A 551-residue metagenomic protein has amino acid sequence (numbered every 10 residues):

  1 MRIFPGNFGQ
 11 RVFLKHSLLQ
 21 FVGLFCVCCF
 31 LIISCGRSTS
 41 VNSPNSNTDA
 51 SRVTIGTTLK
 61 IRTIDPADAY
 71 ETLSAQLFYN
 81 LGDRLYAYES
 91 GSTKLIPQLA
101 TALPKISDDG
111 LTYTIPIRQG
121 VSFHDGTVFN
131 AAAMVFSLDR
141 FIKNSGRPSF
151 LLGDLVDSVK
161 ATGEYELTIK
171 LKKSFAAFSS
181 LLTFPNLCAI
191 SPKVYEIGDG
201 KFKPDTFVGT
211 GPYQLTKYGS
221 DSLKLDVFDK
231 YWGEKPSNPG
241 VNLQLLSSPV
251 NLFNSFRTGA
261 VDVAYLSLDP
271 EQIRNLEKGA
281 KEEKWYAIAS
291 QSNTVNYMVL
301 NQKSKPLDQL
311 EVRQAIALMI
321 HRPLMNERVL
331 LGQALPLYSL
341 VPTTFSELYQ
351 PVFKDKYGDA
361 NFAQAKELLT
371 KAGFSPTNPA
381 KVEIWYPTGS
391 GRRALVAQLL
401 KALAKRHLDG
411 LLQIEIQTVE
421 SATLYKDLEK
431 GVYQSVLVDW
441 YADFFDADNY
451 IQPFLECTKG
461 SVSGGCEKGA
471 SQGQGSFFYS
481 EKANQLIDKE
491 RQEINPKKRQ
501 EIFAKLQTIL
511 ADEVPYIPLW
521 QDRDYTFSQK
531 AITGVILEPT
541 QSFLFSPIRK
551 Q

Functional and structural regions predicted by a protein language model:
Q20, T114-P116, F150-V194: Surface-exposed binding/hinge segments that line and control ligand-binding clefts or catalytic entry sites
G56-D108, D139, V208-G209: N-terminal lobe/hinge region of extracytoplasmic solute-binding protein
E89-G91, T183-P236, G240, V250 (+2 more regions): Gly/Pro-rich hinge or "lid" segments in bacterial periplasmic/extracellular proteins
P104, L411-E429, Q452-Q529, Q551: Extracytoplasmic/peripheral linker and loop segments enriched in polar/acidic and small residues with frequent Thr/Pro
N130-S137, E164-K170, G211-P212, N238-G240 (+5 more regions): Alpha-helical secondary-structure segments
S158-K160, T216-K224, N242-S304, E327: Extracellular/periplasmic solute-recognition and catalytic clefts
S220, T370-D443, D524: Ligand/substrate-recognition segments at binding pockets and active sites
P336-A372, T388-L395: Structural transition elements
